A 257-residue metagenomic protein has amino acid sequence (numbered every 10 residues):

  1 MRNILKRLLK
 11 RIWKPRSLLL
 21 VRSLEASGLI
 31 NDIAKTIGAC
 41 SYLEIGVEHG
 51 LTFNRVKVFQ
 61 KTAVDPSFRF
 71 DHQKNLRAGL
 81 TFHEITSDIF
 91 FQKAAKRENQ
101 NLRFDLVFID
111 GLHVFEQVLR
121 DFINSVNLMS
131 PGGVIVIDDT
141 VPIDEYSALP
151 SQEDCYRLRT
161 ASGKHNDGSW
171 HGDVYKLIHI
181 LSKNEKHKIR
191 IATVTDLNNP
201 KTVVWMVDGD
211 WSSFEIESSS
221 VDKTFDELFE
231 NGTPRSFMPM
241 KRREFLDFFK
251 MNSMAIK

Functional and structural regions predicted by a protein language model:
M1-F108, L112-V136, T140-K257: A short alpha-helical cap/connector motif
